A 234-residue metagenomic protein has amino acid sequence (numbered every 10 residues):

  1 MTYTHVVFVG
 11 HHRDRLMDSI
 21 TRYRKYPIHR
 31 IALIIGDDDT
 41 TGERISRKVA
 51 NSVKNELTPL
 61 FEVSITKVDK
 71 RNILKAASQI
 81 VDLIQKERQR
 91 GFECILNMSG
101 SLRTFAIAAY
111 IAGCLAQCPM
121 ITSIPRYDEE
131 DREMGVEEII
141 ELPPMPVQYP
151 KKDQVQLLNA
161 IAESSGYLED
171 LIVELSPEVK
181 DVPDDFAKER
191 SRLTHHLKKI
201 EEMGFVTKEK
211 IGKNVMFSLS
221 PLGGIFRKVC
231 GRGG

Functional and structural regions predicted by a protein language model:
M1-E93, I107-G234: Long, low-complexity, Lys/Arg-enriched
F92-G100: Short N-terminal targeting/anchoring amphipathic segment
R103: Polyanion-engaging groove/track-forming segments
